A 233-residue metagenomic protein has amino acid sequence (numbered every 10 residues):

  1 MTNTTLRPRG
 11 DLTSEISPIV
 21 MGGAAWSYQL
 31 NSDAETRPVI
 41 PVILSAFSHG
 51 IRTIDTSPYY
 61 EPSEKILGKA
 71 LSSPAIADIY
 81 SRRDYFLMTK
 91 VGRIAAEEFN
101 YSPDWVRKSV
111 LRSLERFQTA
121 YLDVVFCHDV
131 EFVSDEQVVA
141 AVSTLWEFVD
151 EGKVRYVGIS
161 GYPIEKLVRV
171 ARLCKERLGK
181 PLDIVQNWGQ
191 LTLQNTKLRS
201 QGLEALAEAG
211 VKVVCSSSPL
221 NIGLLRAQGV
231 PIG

Functional and structural regions predicted by a protein language model:
M1-Y85: N-terminal binding-site loop/beta-alpha segment at the start of enzyme catalytic domains that lines or forms
G10-E15, A70-F86, L114-Q118, E147-V149 (+2 more regions): Acidic (Asp/Glu)-rich catalytic clusters
M21, A46, I54, L67 (+6 more regions): Conserved, mostly hydrophobic/aromatic
A24-R37, V91-R107, D129-E136: Active-site mouth loops of central-metabolism enzymes
S32-F47, F99-R116, I164-L173, L198: Short, acidic/polar
S81-A95, Q186-L191: A short, structured active-site edge motif that brings together acidic residues
L114-V133: Active-site groove signature of glycoside hydrolases
V130-G233: Beta/alpha (TIM)-barrel catalytic core signal, keyed to glycine-rich beta->alpha loops juxtaposed to Asp/Glu that bind
